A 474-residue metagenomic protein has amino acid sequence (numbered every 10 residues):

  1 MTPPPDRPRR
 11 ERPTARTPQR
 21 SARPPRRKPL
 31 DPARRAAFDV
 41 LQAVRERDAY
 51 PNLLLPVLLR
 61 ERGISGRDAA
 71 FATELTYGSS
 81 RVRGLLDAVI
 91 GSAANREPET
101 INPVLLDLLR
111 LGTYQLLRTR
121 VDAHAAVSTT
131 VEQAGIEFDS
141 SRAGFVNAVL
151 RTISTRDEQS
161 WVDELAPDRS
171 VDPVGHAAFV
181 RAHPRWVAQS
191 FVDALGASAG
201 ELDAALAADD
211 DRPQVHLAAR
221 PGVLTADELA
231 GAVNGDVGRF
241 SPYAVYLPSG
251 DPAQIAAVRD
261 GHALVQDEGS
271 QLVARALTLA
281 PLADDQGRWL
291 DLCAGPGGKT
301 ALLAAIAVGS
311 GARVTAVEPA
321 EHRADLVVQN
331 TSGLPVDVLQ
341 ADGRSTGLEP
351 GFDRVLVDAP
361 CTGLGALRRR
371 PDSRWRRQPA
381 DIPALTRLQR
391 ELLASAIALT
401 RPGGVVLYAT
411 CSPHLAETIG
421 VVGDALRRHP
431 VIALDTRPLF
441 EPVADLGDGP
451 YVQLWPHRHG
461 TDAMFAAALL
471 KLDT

Functional and structural regions predicted by a protein language model:
M1-T474: S-adenosylmethionine
